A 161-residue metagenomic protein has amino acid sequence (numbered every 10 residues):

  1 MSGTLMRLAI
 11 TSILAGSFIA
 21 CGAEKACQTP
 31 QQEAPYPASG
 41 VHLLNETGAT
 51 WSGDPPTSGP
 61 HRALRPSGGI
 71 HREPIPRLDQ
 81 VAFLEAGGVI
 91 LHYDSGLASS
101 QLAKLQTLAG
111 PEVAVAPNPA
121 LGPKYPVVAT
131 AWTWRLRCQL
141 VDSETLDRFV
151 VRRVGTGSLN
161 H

Functional and structural regions predicted by a protein language model:
M1-I10: Bacterial N-terminal signal peptides that target proteins for export
S12-L14: Gram-negative bacterial Sec-dependent N-terminal signal peptides
S17-A20: C-terminal motif of bacterial Sec signal peptides marking the signal peptidase cleavage site
K25-Q80: Surface-exposed, low-hydrophobicity interaction/linker segments
L44, L84, L108, A120-P123: A generic structural signal for short, non-catalytic loop/turn and secondary-structure boundary residues
G69-L108: Mid-length scaffold segments of soluble, non-membrane domains
G110-H161: Helix-rich interaction surfaces within compact, conserved domain-sized segments that mediate assembly or partner
